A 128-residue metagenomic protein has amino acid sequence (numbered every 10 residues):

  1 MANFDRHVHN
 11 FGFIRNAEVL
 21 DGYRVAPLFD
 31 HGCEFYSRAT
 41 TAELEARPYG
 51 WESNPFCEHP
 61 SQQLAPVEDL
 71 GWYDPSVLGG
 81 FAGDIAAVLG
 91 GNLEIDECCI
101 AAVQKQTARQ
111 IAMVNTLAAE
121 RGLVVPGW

Functional and structural regions predicted by a protein language model:
M1-N3, H7-V8, G12-W128: Anionic ligand-binding catalytic core segments
